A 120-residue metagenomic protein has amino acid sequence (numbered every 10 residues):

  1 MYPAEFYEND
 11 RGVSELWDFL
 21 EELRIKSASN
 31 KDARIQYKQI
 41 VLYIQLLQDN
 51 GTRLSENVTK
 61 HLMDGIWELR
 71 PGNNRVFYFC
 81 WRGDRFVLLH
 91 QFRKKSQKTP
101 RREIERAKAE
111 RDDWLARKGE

Functional and structural regions predicted by a protein language model:
M1-N73, G83-R85, R93-E120: Basic, Lys/Arg-enriched alpha-helical interface segments
V76-F79: Short, surface-exposed beta-strand/loop micro-motifs that present aromatic residues
H90: Short, conserved beta-strand/beta-arch hydrophobic-aromatic motifs that form part of recognition grooves or interface
